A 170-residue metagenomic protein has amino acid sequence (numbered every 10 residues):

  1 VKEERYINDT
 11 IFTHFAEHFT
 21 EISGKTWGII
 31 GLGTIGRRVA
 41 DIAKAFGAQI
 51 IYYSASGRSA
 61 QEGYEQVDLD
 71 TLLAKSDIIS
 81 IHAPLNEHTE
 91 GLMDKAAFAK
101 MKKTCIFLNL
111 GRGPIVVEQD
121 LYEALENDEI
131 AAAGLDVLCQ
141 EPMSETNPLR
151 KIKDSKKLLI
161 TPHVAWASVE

Functional and structural regions predicted by a protein language model:
V1-T26, D41: Phosphate-binding beta-alpha-beta segment of Rossmann-like dinucleotide-binding domains, i.e., the NAD(P)
F12, H18, E141-E170: C-terminal helix-to-coil terminal segments
F19-S23, K44, A99-K100, I152: Short, flexible hinge/linker loops that cap or flank conserved catalytic cores
K25-G28, Q49: Residues that mark the start of a beta-strand
L32-G33: Glycine-rich Rossmann-fold phosphate-binding loop(s) that bind the pyrophosphate of adenine dinucleotide cofactors
G36-R37: N-terminal Rossmann-fold NAD(P) dinucleotide-binding loop
A40, A48-Q49: Residues at the starts of beta-strands that form the adenosine-phosphate
Q49, A55-P148: Rossmann-like adenosine-cofactor binding region
